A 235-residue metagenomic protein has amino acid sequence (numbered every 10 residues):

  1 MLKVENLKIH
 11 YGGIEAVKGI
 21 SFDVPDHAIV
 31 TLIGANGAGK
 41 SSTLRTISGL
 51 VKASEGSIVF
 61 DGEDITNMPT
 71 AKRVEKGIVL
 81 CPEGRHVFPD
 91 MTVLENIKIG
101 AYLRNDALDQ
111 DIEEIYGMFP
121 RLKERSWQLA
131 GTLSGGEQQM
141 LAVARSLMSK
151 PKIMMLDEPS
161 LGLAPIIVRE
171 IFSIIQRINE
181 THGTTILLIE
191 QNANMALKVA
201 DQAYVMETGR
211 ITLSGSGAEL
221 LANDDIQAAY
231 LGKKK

Functional and structural regions predicted by a protein language model:
M1-K235: Glycine-rich phosphate-binding loops of nucleotide-dependent enzymes
